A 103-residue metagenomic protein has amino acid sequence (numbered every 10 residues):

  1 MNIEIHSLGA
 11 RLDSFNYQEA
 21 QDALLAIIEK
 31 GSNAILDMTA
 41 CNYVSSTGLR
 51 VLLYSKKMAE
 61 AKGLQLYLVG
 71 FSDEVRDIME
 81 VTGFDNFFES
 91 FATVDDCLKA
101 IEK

Functional and structural regions predicted by a protein language model:
M1-S7, E19, A26: Short beta-strand/loop segment at the start of cytosolic alpha/beta domains
H6-L8, L36-D37: Conserved beta-strand segments of the P-loop GTPase G domain that flank and frequently precede/overlap
S14-F88: Amphipathic alpha-helical interaction surfaces in cytosolic regulatory modules
E89-T93: Short acidic-hydrophobic, aromatic-tinged amphipathic segments that line or gate anion-handling sites
E102-K103: Short acidic DE-rich linear segments
